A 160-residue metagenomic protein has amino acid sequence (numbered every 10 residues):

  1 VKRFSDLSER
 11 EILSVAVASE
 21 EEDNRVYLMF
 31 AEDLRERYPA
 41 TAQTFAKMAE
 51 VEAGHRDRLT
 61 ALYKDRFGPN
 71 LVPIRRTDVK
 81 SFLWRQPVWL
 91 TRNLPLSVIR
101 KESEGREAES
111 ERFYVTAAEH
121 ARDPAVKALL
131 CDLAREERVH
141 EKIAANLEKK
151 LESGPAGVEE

Functional and structural regions predicted by a protein language model:
V1-E160: Non-heme di-metal
